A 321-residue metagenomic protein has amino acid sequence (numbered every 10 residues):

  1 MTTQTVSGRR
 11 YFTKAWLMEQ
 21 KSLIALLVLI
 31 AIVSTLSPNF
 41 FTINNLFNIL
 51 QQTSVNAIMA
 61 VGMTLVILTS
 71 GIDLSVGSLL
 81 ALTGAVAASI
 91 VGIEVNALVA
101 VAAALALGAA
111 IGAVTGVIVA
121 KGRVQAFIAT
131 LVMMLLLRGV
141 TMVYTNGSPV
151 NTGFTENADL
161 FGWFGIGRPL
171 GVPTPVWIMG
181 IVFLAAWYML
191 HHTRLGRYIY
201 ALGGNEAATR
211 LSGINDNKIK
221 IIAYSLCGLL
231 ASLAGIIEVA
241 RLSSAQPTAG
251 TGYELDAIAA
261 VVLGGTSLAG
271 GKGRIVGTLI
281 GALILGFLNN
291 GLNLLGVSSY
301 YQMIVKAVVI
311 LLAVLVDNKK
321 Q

Functional and structural regions predicted by a protein language model:
M1-A31, L184, G204, L211-K218 (+1 more regions): Cytosolic-side transmembrane-helix boundaries in multi-pass membrane proteins
M1-A60, E94-V99, V172, I214: Membrane-interfacial amphipathic/re-entrant helices at transmembrane-helix boundaries
S22-T35, M63-T64, M134-V140, I178-M189 (+4 more regions): Hydrophobic core segments of alpha-helical transmembrane domains in multi-pass membrane transport and ion-translocation
A31-I93, V117-V124, G265-I275, V308 (+1 more regions): Single transmembrane alpha-helix segments in multi-pass membrane proteins
V95-M134, I280-G281: Alpha-helical transmembrane segments within multi-pass membrane transporters and channels
A126-T193, I219-I222, R241-G250: Transmembrane helix-bundle core of multi-pass membrane transporters and related energy-transducing complexes
L184-S225: Membrane-helix/interface signature in polytopic inner-membrane proteins
S225, A231, R241-A307: Transmembrane alpha-helical segments in multi-pass inner-membrane proteins
